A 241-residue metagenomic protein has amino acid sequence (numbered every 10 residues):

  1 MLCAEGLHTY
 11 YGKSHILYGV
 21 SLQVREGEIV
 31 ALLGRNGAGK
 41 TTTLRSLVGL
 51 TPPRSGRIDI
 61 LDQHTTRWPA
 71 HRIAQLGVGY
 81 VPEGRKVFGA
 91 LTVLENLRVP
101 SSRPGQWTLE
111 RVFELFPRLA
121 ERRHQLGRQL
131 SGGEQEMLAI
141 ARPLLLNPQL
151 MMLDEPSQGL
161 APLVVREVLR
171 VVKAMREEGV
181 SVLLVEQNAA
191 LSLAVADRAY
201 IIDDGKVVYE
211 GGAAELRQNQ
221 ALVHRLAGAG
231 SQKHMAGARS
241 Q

Functional and structural regions predicted by a protein language model:
L33-R35: The feature captures the beta-strand-to-loop junction immediately N-terminal to the Walker
V48: Helix-to-loop junction immediately C-terminal to a conserved catalytic motif
P52, H64-R85, L109, E121-G127 (+1 more regions): ABC ATPase NBD coupling module
G56-H64, L76, W107-L109, E114 (+1 more regions): Conserved ABC transporter NBD signature motif
L126-L130, E134: Conserved ABC ATPase signature
P143-L144: ABC ATPase C-loop
